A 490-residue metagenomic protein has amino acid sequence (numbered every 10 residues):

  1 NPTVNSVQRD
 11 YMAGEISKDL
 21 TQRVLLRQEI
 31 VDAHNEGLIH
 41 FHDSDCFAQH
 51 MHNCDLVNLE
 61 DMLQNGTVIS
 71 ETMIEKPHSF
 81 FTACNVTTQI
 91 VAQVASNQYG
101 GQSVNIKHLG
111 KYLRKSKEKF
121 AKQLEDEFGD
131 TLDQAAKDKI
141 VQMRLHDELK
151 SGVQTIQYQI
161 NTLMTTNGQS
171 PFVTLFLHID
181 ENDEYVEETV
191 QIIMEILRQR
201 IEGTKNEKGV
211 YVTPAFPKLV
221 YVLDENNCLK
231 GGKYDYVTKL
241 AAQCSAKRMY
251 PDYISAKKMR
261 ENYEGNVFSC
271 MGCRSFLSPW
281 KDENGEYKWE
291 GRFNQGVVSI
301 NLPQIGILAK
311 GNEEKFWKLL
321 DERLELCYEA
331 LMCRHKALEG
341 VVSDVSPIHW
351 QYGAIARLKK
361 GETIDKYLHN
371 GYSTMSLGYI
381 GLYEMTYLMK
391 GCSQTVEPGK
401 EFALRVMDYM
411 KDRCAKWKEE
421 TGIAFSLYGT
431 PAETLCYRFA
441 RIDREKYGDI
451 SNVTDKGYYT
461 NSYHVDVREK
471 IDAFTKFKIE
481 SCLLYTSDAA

Functional and structural regions predicted by a protein language model:
P2-G371, L388, C392, V396-A490: Conserved catalytic cores of very large enzyme subunits
G371-M385: Conserved phosphate/anionic-ligand binding catalytic regions in large, soluble enzymes, centered on
